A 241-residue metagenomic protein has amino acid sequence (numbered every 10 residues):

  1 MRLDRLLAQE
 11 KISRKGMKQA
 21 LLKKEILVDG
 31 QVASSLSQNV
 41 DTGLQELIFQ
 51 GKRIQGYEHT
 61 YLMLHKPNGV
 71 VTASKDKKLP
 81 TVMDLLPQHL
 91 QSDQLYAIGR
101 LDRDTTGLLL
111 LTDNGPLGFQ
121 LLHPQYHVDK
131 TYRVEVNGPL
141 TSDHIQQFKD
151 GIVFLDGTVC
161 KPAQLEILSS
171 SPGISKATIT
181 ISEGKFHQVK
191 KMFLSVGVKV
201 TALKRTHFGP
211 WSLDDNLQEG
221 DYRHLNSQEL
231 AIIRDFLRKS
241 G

Functional and structural regions predicted by a protein language model:
M1-G241: Basic, flexible Lys/Arg- and Gly-enriched helix-loop patches that mediate nucleic-acid binding at interfaces with rRNA
